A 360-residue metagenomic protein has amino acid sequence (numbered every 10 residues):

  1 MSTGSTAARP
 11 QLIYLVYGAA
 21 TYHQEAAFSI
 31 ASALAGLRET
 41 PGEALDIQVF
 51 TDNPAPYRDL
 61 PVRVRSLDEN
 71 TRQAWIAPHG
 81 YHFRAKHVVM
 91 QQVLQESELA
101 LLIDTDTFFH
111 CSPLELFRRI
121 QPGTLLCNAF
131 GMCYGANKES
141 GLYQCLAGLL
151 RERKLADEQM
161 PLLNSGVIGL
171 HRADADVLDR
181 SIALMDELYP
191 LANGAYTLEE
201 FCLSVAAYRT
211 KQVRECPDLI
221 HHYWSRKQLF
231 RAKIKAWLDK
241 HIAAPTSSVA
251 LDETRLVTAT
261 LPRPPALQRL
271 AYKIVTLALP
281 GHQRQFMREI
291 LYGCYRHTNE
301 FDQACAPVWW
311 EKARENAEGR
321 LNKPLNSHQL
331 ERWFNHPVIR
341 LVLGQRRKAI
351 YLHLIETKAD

Functional and structural regions predicted by a protein language model:
M1-W75, Q95-E96, M287, G293-D360: N-terminal anchoring/stem segment of glycosyltransferases
H23-A26, G80-F83, H87, S165 (+1 more regions): Conserved glycosyltransferase catalytic-site signature
Q48-V49, L101-D104, F109, L126-C127 (+2 more regions): A structural signal for short, well-ordered beta-strand segments and their strand-loop junctions that often border
R72-G80, Y134-S140, R226: Short, charged, surface-exposed secondary-structure boundary motifs
A85-K138: GT-A fold catalytic core of metal-dependent nucleotide-sugar glycosyltransferases, centered on the diacidic
R118-D179: Conserved catalytic core of nucleotide-sugar-dependent glycosyltransferases
D157-L251: Catalytic core and acceptor-binding pocket of nucleotide-sugar-dependent glycosyltransferases
W224-Q345: Long, charge-rich C-terminal accessory regions
